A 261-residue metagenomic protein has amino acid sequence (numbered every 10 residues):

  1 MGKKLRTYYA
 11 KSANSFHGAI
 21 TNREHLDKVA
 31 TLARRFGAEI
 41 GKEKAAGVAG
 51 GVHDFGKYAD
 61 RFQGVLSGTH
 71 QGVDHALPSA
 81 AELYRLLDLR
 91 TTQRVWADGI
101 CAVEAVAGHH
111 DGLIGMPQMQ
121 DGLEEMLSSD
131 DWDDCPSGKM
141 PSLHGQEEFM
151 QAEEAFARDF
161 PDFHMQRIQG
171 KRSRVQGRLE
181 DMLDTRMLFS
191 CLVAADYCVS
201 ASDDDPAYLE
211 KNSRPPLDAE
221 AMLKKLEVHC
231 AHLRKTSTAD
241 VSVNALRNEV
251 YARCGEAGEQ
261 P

Functional and structural regions predicted by a protein language model:
G2-H17, N22-L233: Accessory nucleic-acid engagement/destabilization modules that flank
N22-H25, D240-P261: N-terminal pre-P-loop "Q-motif" helix
T236-S237: Short glycine/proline- and acidic residue-enriched helix-loop micro-motifs that form flexible lids or anion-recognition
